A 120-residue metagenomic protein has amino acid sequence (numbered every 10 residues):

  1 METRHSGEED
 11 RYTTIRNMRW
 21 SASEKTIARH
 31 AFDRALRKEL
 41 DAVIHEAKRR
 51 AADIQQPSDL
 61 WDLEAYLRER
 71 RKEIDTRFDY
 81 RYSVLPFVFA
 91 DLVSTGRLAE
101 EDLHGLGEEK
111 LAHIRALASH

Functional and structural regions predicted by a protein language model:
E2-H120: Acidic, Ser/Pro/Thr-rich low-complexity regulatory regions and the short amphipathic helical interaction modules they
